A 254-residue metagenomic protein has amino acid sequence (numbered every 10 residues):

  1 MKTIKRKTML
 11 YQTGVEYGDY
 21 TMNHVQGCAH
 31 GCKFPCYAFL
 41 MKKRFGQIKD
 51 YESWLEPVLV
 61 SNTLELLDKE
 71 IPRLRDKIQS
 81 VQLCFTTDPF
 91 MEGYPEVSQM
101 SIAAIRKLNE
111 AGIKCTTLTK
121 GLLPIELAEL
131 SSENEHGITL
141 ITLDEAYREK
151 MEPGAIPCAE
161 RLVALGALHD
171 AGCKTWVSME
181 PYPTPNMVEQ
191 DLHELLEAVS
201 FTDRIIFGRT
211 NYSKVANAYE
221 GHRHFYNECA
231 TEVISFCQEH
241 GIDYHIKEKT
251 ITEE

Functional and structural regions predicted by a protein language model:
M1-A29, K33-S80: N-terminal [4Fe-4S]-dependent radical SAM core
G18, C28-H30, C36, R44 (+4 more regions): Residues in flexible loops and secondary-structure boundaries
N62-E232, F236: Conserved AdoMet/S-adenosylmethionine-binding subsite of the radical SAM
G121, P181, H240-E254: Acidic carboxylate-rich catalytic motifs and surrounding loops in phosphoryl-/glycosyl-chemistry enzymes
